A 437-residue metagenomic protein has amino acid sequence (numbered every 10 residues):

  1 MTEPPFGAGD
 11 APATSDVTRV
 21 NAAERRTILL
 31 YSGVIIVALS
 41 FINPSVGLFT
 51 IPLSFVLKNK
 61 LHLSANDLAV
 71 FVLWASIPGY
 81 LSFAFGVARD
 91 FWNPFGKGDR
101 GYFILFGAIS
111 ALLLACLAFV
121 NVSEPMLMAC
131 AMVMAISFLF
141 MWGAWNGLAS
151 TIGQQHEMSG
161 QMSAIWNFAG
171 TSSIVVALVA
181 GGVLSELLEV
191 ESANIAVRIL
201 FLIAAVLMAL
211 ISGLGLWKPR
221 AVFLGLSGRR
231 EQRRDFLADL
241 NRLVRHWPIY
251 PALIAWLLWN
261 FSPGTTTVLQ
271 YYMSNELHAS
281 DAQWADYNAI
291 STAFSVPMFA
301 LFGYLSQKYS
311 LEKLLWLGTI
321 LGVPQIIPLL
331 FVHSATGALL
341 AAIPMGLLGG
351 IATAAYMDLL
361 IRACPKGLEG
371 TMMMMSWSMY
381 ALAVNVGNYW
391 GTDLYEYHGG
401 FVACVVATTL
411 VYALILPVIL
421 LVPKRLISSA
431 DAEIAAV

Functional and structural regions predicted by a protein language model:
G7-L29, A221-P251: Juxtamembrane intracellular "pre-TM" segments in multi-pass secondary transporters
S15-G79, Y250-A255, W259-E276, W284: Helix-loop boundary and gating motifs at the non-cytosolic
G79-S82, Q161-G182, W377-N388: Glycine-rich segments within core transmembrane alpha-helices of 12-TM secondary carriers
L81-K97, M298-L311, Y395-E396: Helix-to-loop junctions at the C-terminal end of transmembrane segments in multipass secondary transporters
R100-A115, K313-P328: Structural signature of the two symmetry-related core transmembrane helices
L117-F119, L207-P219, V406-V437: Multi-pass alpha-helical transporter architecture, strongest for 12-TM Major Facilitator/SLC carriers used
A118-C130, L330-A342: Helix-loop junctions at membrane interfaces in 12-TM secondary transporters
M141-Q154, I351-P365: Intracellular juxtamembrane helix-capping segments at the cytosolic ends of symmetry-related transmembrane helices
